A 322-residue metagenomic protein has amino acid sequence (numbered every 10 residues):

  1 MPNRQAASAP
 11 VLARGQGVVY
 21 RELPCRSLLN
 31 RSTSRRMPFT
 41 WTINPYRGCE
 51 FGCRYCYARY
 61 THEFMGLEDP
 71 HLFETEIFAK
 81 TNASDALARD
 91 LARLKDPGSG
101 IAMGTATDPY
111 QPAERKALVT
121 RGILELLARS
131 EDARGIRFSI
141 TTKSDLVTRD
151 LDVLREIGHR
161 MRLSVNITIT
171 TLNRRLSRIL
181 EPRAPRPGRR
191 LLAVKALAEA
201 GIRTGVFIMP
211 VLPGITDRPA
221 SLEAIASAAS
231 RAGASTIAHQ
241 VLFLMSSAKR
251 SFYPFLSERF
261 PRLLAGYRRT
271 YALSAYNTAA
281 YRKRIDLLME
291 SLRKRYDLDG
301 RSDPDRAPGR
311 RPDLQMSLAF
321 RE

Functional and structural regions predicted by a protein language model:
M1-P24, L28-R31, D217-E322: Auxiliary Fe-S-binding modules of radical SAM enzymes
N3, A7, V11-Y46, F51-N166 (+4 more regions): Conserved Radical SAM active-site core
D108-Y110, V211-G214, A275-Y276: Short histidine/acidic/glycine/proline-rich micro-motifs that form metal- and phosphate-coordinating active-site loops
A117, R121, A184-L191, P219 (+3 more regions): Non-membrane alpha-helical structural segments and their capping/turn regions in soluble enzymes
I140, L172-L176, E181-R183, A196-R218 (+1 more regions): Conserved strand-turn element in the central/C-terminal portion of the radical SAM core barrel that lines
D145-T148, L212-E223: Active-site glycine- and acidic-residue-rich loops that bind and position anionic ligands or nucleotide-like cofactors
